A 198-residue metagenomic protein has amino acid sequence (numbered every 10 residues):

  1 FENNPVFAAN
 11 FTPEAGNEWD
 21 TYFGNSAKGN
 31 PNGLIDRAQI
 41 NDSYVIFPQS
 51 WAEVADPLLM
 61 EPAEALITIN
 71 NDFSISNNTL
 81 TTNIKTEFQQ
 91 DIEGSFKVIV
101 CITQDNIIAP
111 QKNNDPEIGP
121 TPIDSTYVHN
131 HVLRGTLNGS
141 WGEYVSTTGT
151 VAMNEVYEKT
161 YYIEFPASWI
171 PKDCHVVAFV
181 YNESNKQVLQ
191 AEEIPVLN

Functional and structural regions predicted by a protein language model:
F1-N198: Short, conserved sequence motifs used for protein processing/export or organelle targeting and for catalysis
